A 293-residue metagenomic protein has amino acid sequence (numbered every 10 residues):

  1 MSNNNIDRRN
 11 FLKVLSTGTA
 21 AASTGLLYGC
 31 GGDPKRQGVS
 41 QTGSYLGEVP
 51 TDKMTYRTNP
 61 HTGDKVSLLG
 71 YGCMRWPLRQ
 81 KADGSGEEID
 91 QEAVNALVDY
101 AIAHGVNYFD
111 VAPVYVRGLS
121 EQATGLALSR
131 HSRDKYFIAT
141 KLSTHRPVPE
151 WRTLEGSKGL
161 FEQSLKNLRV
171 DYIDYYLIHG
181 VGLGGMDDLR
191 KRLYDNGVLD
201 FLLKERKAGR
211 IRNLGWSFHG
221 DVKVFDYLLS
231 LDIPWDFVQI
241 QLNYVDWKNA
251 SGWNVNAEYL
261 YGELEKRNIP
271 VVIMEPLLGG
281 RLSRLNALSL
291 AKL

Functional and structural regions predicted by a protein language model:
S2-Y136, F201, K207: N-terminal binding-site loop/beta-alpha segment at the start of enzyme catalytic domains that lines or forms
R9, L46, V181-L293: Beta/alpha (TIM)-barrel catalytic core signal, keyed to glycine-rich beta->alpha loops juxtaposed to Asp/Glu that bind
Y56, V98, E121, G125 (+4 more regions): Generic structural signal for well-ordered alpha-helices, preferentially at hydrophobic/aromatic core positions
L68-G70, Y108, K135-A139, Y172-Y175 (+3 more regions): Structural preference for beta-strand elements that scaffold enzyme active sites
P77-K81, H145-P149, L183-D187: A short acidic, helix-capping loop that chelates divalent metal ions and anchors anionic groups
E87-Y100, T153-N167, D221-L228: Short, acidic/polar
H131-L154, H179: Structural motif corresponding to the early beta-alpha repeats
L168-D188: Active-site groove signature of glycoside hydrolases
